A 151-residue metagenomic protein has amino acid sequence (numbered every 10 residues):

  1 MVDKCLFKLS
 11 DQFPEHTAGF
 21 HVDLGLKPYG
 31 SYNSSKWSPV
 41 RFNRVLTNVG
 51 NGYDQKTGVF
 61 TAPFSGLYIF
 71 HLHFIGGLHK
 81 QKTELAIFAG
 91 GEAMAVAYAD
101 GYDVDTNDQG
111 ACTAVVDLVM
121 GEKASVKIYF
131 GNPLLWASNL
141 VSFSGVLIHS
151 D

Functional and structural regions predicted by a protein language model:
M1-D151: Extracellular jelly-roll beta-sandwich "head" domains, especially the C-terminal globular C1q domain
